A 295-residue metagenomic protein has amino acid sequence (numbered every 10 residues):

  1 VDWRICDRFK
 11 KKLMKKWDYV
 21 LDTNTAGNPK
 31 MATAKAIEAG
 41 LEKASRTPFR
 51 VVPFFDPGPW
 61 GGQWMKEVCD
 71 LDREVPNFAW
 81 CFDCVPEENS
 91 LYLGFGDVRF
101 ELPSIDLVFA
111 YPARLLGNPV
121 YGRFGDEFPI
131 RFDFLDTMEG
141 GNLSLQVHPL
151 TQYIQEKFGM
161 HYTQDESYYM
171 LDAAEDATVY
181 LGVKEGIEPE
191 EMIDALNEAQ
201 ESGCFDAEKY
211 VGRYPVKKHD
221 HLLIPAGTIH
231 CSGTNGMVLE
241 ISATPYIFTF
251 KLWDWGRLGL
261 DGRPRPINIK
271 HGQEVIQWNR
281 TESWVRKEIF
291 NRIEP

Functional and structural regions predicted by a protein language model:
D2-E190, D254-P295: Transition-metal
L145-H148, P215-T234, I241-A243: Conserved metal-binding segment of the jelly-roll/cupin
I154, C231, Y246: Conserved protein kinase catalytic core
Q164-S167, P189, I193, I229 (+1 more regions): Hydrophobic, well-ordered secondary-structure segments
D172-P225: Intrinsically disordered, low-complexity linker/loop segments enriched in Gly/Pro and charged/polar residues
L196-K209, Y214, I229, M237 (+1 more regions): Catalytic-pocket segment enriched in acidic/His residues
T234-V238, S242-I267: Non-heme Fe(II)/2-oxoglutarate
